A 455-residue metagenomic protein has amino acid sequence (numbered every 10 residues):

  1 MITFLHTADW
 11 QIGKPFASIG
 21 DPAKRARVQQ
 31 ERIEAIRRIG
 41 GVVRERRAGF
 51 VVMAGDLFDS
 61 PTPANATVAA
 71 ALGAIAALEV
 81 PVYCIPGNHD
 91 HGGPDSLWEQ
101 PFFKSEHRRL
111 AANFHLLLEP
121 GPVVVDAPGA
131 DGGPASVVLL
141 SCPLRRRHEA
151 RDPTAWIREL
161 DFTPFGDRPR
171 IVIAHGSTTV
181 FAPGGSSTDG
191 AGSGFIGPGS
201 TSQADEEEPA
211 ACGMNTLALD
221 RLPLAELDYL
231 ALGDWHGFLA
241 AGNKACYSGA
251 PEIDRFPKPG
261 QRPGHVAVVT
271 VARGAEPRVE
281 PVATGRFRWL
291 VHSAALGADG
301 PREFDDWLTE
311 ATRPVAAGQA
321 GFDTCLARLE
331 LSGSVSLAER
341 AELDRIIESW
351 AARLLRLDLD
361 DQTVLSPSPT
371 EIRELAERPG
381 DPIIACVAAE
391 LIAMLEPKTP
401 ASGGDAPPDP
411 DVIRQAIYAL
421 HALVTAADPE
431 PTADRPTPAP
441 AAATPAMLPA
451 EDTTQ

Functional and structural regions predicted by a protein language model:
M1-A70, T437-A450, T454: N-terminal active-site segment of His-dependent metallophosphoesterases
M1-H6, A35-E45, D126-A130, W156-G166 (+1 more regions): Short amphipathic alpha-helices and their capping/turn segments at secondary-structure boundaries
I2, R47-G49, V80, R168 (+1 more regions): Short coil/turn segments at beta-strand junctions that form active-site/ligand-binding loops
F50, P61-C246, P251-F256, R262: His/Asp/Glu-rich metal-coordinating catalytic cores of metallo-dependent phosphodiesterases/hydrolases acting on
G242-K244, V268-E276: Short acidic-glycine loop/turn motifs at beta-strand connectors
P251-F256, P263-V266, T309-A316: Glycine-rich, charged/polar anion/phosphate-binding loops that engage phosphate groups from diverse ligands
R273-Q455: Accessory, non-catalytic peripheral segments of nucleic-acid enzymes
